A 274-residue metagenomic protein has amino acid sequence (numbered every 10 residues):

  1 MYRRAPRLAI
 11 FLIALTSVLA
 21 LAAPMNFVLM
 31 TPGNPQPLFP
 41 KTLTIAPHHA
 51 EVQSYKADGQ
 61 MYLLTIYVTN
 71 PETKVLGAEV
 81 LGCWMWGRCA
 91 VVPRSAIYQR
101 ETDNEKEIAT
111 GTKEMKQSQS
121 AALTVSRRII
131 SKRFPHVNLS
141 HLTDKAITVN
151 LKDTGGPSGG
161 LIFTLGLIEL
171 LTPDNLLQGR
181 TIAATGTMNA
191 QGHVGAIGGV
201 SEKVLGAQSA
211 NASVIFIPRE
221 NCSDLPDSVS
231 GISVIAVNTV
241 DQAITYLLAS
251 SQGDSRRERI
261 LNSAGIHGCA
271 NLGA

Functional and structural regions predicted by a protein language model:
Y2-A274: Peripheral, non-AAA+ core regions of ATP-driven protein-machinery
